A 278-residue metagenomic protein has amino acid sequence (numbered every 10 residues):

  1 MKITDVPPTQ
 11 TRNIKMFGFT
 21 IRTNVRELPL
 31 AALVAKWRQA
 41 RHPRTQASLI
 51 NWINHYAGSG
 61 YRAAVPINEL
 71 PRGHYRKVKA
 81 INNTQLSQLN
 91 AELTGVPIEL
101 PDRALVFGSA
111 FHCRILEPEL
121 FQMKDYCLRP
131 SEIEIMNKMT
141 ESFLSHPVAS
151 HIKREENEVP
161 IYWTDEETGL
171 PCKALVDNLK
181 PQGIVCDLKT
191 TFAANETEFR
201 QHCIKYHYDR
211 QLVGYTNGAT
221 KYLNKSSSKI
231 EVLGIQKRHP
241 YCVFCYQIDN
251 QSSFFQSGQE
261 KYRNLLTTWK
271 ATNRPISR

Functional and structural regions predicted by a protein language model:
M1-A174: Metal-dependent nuclease catalytic cores that hydrolyze phosphodiester bonds in DNA/RNA, characterized by
I3-P8, M16-F19, L33, W37 (+4 more regions): Metal-dependent nuclease catalytic regions and adjoining charged, substrate-binding loops involved in nucleic-acid end
R62-I67, G73, L188, Y208 (+2 more regions): Broad hydrophobic/π-residue packing in well-ordered secondary structure
F107, E132-M136, Q211, G258-L265: Alpha-helical structural motif
S109, C113-R114, P118, I184 (+2 more regions): Residue-level signal for well-ordered alpha-helical scaffold segments within enzymatic catalytic domains
I152-E155, V159-Q259: Mg2+/Mn2+-dependent nuclease catalytic core
